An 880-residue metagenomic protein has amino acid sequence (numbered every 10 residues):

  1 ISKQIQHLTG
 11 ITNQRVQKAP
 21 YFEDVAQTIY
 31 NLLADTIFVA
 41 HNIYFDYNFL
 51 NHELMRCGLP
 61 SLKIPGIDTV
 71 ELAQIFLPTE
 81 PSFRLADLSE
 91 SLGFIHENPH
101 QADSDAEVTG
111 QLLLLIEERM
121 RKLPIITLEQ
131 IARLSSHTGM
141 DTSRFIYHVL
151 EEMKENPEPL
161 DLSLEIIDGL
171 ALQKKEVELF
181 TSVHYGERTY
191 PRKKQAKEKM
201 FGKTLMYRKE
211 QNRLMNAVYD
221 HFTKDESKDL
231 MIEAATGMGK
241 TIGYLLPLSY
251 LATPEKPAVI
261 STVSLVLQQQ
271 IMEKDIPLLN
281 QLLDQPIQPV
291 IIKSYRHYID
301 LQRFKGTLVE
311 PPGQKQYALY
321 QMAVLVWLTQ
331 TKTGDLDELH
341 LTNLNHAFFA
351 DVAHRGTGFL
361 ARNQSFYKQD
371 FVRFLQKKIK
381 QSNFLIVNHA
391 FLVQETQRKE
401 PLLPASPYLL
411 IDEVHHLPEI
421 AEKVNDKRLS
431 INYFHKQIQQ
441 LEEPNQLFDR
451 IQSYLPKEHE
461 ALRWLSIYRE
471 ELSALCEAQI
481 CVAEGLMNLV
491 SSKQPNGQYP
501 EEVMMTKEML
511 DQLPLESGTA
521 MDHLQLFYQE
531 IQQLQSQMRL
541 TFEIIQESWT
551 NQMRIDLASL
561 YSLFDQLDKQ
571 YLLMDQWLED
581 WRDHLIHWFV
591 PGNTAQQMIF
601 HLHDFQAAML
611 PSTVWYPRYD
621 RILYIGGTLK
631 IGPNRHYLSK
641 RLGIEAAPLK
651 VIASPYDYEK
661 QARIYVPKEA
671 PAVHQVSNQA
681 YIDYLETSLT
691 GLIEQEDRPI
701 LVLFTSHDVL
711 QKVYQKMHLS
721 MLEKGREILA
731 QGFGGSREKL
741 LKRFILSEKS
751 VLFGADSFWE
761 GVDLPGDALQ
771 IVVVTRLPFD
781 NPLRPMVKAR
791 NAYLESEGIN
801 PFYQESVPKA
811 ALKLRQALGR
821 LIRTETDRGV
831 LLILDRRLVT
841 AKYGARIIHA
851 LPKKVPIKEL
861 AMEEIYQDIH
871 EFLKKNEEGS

Functional and structural regions predicted by a protein language model:
I1-P65, P78-H100: Conserved non-catalytic scaffold segment of RNase H-like nuclease domains
L115-K193: Acidic two-metal-ion nuclease catalytic site recognized across multiple nuclease folds, prominently DnaQ/RNase D-T
T181-I232: Conserved pre-motif I regulatory segment
K194, E255-K256, T262-S382, V787: A substrate-engagement module of RecA-like helicase motors
K224-L246: Walker A/P-loop
Q269, K274, T357-F384, N388-E530 (+1 more regions): Signature of the SF2 helicase/ATPase Hel1-core->accessory helical subdomain module
G356-K380, V393, R398-E400, L534-A670 (+4 more regions): A contiguous, basic/glycine-rich beta-loop/short-helix subdomain that forms a polymer-engagement track
P667-Q679, G732-R837: Conserved RecA-like P-loop NTPase helicase motor core
